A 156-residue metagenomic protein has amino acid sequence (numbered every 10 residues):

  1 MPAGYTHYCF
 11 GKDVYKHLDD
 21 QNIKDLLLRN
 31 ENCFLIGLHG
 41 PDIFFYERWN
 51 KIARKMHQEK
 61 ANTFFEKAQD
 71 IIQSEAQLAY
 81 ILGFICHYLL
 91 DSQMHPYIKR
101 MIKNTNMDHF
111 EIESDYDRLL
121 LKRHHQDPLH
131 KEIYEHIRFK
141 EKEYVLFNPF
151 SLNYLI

Functional and structural regions predicted by a protein language model:
M1-I85, L89-I156: N-terminal leader/auxiliary helical segments
